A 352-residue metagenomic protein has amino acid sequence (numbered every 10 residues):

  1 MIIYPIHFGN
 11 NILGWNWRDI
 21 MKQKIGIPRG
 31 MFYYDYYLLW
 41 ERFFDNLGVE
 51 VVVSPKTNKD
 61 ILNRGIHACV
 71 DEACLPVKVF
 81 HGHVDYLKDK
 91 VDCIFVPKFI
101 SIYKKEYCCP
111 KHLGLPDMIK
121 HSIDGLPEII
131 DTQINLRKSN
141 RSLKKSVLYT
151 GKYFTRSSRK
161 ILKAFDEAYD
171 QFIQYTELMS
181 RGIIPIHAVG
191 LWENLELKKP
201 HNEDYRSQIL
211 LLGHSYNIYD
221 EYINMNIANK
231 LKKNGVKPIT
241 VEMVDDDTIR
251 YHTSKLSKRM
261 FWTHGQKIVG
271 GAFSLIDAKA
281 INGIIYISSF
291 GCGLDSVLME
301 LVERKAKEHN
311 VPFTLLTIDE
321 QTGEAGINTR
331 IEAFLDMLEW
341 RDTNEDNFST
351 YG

Functional and structural regions predicted by a protein language model:
M1-G352: An N-terminal assembly and electron-transfer interface module characteristic of large anaerobic redox and radical
